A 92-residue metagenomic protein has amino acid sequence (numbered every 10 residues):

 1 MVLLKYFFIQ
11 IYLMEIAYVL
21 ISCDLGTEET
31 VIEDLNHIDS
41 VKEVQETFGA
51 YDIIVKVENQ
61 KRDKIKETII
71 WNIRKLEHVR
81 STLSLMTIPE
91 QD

Functional and structural regions predicted by a protein language model:
V2-D92: A compositional/biophysical signature of low hydrophobicity enriched in polar/charged and small residues
